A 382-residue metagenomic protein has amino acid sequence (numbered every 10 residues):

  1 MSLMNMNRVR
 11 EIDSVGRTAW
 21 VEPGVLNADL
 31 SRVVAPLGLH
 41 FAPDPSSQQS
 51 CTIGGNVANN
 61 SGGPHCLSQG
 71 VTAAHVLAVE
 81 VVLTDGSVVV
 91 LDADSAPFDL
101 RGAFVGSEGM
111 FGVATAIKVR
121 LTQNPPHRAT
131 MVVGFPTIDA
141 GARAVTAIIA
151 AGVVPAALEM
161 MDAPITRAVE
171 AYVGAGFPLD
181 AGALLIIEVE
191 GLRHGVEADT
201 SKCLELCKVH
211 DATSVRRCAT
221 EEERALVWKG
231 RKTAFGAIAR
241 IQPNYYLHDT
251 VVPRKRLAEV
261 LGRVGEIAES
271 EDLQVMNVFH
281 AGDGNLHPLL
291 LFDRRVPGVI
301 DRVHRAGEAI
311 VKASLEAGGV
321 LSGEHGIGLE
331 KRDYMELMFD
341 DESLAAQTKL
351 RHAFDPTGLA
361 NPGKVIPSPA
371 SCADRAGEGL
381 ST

Functional and structural regions predicted by a protein language model:
S2-M4, D44, N60, V82-T84 (+10 more regions): Generic beta-strand/beta-sheet core signal
R8-M161, A376-T382: FAD-binding subdomain of flavoenzyme oxidoreductases
S14-R17, R295, E330-E336: Short beta-alpha connecting loops at secondary-structure transitions that line or flank enzyme active sites
V33, H40, I267, A313 (+1 more regions): Short alpha-helical functional segments enriched in proximate histidine and acidic residues
S87, R332-T382: Activity-critical C-terminal alpha-helical subdomain
G109, P288, D355: Conserved, mostly hydrophobic/aromatic
V119, Q123, A129-A306, A313 (+2 more regions): C-terminal substrate-recognition/cap domain of FAD-linked oxidoreductases
L315-I327, R351-H352, P356-A360: Alpha-helix capping/hinge segments and adjacent helical runs
